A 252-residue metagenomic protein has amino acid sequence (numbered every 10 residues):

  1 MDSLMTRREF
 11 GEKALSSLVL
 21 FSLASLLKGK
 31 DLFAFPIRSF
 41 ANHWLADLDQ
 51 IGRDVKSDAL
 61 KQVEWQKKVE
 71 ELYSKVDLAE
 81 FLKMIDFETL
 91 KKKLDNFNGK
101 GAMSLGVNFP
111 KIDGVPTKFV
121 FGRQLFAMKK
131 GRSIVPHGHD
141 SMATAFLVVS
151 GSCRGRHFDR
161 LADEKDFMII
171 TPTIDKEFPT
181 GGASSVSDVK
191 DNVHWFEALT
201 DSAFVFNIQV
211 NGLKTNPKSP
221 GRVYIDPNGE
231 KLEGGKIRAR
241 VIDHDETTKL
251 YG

Functional and structural regions predicted by a protein language model:
M1-V19: N-terminal secretory signal peptides and thylakoid transit peptides that target proteins across membranes
A24-V63: C-terminal segment of N-terminal export signals and the immediately downstream linker at the start of the mature
K100-K130: A short glycine-rich, His/Asp/Glu-containing loop-to-beta-strand
G114, V135-H139, L147, W195-E197: Short histidine-centered beta-strand/loop micro-motifs that create catalytic or ligand/metal-coordination sites
Q124-H139, D188-D191: Conserved short histidine dyad/triad with adjacent acidic residue
A143-D159: Glycine- and acidic-residue-biased ligand/ion/polar-headgroup-sensing regions
A162-D191: Short acidic-glycine-tyrosine-enriched beta hairpin
E197-G252: Double-stranded beta-helix
